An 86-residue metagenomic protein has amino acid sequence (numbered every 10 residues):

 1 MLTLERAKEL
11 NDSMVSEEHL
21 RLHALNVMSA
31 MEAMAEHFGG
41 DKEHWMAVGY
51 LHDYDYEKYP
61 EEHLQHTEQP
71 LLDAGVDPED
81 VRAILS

Functional and structural regions predicted by a protein language model:
M1-L4, G40: N-proximal short alpha-helices
L2, L22-N26, E62, H66: Conserved active-site and cofactor/substrate-binding residues in soluble primary-metabolism enzymes
L4-L22, L51-Y56, L85: Active-site flanking loop/helix segments enriched in acidic
L10, N26-A33, H66, P70: Residue-level detector of alpha-helical secondary structure
S16-W45, E57: Alpha-helical phosphate/pyrophosphate-handling elements in metalloenzyme active cores
F38-S86: Divalent metal-dependent catalytic cores for phosphoryl transfer on phosphate-bearing substrates
